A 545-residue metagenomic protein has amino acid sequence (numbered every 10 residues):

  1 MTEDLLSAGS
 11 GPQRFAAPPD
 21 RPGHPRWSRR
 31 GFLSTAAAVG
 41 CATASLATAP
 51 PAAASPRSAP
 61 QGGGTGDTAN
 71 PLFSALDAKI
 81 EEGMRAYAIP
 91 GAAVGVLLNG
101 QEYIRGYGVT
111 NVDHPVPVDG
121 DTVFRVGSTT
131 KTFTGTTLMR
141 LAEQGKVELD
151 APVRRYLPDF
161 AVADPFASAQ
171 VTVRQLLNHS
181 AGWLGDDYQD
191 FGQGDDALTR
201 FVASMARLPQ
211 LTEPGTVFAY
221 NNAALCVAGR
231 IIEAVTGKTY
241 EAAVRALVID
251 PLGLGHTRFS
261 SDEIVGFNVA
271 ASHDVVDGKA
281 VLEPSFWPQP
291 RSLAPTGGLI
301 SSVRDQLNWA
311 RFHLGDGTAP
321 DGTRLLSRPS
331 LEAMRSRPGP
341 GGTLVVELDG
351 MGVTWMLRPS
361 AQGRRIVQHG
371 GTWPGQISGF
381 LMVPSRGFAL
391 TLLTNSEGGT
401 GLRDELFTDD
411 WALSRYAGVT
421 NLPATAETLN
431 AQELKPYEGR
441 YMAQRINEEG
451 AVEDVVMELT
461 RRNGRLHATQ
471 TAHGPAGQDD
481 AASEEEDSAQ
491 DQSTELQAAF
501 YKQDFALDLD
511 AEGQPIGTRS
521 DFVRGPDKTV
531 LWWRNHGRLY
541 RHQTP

Functional and structural regions predicted by a protein language model:
M1-W27, A38-L46, A53: N-terminal secretory signal peptides
T2-E3, P56-R105, E233, K238 (+3 more regions): Catalytic loop of the DD-peptidase/beta-lactamase superfamily, centered on the K-T-G motif and neighboring
S28-R29, A75, G91, Q101 (+10 more regions): Active-site helix/loop module of the DD-peptidase/beta-lactamase fold, centered on the serine-lysine SxxK catalytic
G63-T68, V123-R125, A161-D164, D190-F191 (+3 more regions): Second-shell loop/turn segments in exported
E81-P117, L149, D187, F191-D195 (+2 more regions): A short, well-structured edge-of-sheet supersecondary motif
S128-T129, A219-N222: Catalytic nucleophile serine of serine hydrolases, specifically the conserved "nucleophile elbow" pentapeptide
F201-L211, K279-R291: The feature captures the short pre-catalytic strand/loop hairpin that immediately precedes and shapes the active-site
C226: Active-site-proximal cofactor/substrate-binding loop regions of enzyme domains
